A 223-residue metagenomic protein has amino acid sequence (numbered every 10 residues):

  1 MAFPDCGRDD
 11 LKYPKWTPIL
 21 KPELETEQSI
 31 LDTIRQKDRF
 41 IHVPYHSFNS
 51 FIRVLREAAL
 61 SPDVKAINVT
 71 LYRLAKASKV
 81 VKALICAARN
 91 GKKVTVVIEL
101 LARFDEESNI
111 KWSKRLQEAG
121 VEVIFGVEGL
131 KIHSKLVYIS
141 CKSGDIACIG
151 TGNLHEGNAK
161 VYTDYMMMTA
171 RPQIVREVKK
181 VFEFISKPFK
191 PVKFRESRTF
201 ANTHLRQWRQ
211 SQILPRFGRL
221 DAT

Functional and structural regions predicted by a protein language model:
M1-A222: N-terminal localization/anchoring segments of enzymes in phospholipid and broader phosphate metabolism
